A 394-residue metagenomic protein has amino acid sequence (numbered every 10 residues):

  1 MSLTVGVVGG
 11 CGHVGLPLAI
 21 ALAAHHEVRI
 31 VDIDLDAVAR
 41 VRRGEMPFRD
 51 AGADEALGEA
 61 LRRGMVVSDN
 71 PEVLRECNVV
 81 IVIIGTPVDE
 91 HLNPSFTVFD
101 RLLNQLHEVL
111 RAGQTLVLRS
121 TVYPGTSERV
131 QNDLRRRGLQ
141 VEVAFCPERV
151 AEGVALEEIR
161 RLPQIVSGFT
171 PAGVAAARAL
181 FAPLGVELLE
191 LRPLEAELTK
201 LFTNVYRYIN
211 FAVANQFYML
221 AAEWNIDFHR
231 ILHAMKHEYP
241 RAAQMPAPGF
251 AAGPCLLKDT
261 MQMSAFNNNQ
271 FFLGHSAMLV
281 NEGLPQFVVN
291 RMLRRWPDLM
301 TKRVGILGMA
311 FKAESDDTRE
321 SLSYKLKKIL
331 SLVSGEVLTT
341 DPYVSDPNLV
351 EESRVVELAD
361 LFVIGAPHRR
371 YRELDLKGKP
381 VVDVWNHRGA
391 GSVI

Functional and structural regions predicted by a protein language model:
M1-I394: Structural/interface elements that position substrates and couple domains in central-metabolism enzymes
